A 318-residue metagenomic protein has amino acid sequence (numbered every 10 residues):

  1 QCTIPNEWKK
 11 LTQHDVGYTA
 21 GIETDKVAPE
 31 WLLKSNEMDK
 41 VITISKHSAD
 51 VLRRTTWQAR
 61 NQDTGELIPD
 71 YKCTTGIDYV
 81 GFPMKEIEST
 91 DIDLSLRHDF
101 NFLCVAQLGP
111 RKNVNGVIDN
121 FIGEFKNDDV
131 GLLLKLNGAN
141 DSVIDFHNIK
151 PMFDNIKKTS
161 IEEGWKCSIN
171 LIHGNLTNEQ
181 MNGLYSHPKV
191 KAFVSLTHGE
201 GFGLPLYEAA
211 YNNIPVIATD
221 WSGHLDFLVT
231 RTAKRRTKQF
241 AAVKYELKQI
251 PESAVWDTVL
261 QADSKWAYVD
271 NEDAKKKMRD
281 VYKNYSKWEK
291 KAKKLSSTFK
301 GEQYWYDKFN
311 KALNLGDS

Functional and structural regions predicted by a protein language model:
Q1-R54, Q180: Extended catalytic core of nucleotide-activated donor transferases of GT-like folds
K40-S89: Donor nucleotide-sugar binding/catalytic pocket of nucleotide-sugar-dependent glycosyltransferases
S95-K112, I118-F121, L132-L134: Conserved donor-binding/catalytic core segment of Leloir-type glycosyltransferases
V143-L184, K191-A192: Nucleotide-activated donor-binding/catalytic signature segment of Leloir-type glycosyltransferases, i.e., the conserved
N182, Y207-Y211, P215, S222-D226: Short alpha-helical segment that forms part of, or immediately flanks, the ligand-binding pocket in carbohydrate-active
G183-G201, Y211-I214: Acidic donor-binding loop of glycosyltransferase active sites
P215-A218, L228-V229, R235-A242: Short hydrophobic beta-strand element within catalytic cores of glycosyltransferases and related nucleotide-activated
K265-D273, K283-L313: A charged, aromatic-enriched C-terminal amphipathic alpha-helix characteristic of glycosyltransferases across folds
